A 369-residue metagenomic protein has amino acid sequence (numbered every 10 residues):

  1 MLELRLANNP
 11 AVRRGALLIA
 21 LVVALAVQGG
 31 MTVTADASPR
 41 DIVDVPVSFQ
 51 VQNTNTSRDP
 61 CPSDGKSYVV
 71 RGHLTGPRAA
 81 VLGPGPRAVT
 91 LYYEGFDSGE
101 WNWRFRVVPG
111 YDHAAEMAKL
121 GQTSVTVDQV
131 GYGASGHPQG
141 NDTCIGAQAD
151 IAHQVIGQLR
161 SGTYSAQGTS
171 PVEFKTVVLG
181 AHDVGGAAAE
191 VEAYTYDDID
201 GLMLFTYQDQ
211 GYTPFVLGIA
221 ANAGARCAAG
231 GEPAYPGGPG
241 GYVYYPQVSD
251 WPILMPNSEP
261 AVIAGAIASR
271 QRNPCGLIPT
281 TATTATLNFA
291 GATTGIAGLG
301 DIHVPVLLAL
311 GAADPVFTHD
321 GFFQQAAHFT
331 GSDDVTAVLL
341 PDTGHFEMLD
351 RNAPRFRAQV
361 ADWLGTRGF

Functional and structural regions predicted by a protein language model:
S38-G85: N-terminal cap/lid segment of alpha/beta-hydrolase-fold proteins
L82-Q122: Short, surface-exposed "cap/lid" segments of acyl-processing enzymes
G99-N102, D128-T143, Q154, H345-F346: Glycine-rich "HGGG/HGxG" loop immediately N-terminal to the catalytic nucleophile of the alpha/beta-hydrolase
D142-P171: Alpha/beta-hydrolase active-site loop
K175-Y212: Conserved hydrolase catalytic core segment
A221-F317: Alpha/beta-hydrolase
A312-T343: Conserved loop-alpha-helix segment in the C-terminal half of the alpha/beta-hydrolase fold that carries the catalytic
T343-A353: Catalytic histidine-centered segment of alpha/beta-hydrolase-like enzymes
